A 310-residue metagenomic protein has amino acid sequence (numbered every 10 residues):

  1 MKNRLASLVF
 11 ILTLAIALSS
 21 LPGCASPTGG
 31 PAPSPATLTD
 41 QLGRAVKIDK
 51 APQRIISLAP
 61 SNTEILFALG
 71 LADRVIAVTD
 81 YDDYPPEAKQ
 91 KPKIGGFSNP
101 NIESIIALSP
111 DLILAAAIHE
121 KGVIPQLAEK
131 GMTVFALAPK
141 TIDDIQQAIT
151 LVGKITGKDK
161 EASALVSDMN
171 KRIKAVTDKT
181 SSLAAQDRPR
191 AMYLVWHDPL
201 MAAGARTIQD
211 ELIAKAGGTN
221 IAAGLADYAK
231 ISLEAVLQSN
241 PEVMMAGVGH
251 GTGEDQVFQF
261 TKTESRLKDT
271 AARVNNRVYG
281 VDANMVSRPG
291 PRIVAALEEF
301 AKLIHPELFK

Functional and structural regions predicted by a protein language model:
K2-L12, A17-S61, K160-M192, L303-K310: Bacterial Sec-exported substrate-binding components of ABC uptake systems
T39-G43, I94-E103, L225-L233: Short helix-initiation/N-cap motifs at beta->coil->alpha
R44-A45, G122-P199, A222-G224, N275-K310: Extracytoplasmic substrate-binding proteins
R54-L108, L112-A117, I221: A short, structured surface patch at a secondary-structure boundary
A59, A117, L225-Y228, G247-G251 (+1 more regions): Short secondary-structure boundary segments
T79, A205-Y228, V248: His/Asp/Glu-enriched short active-site or ligand-binding loop at hydrolase and phosphoryl-transfer sites
P100-S109, E129-K130, I231-N240: Short helices/loops that flank or line small-molecule/ion binding pockets
E120-E129, V243-K262: A ligand-binding cleft/hinge motif common to bilobed small-molecule-binding domains
